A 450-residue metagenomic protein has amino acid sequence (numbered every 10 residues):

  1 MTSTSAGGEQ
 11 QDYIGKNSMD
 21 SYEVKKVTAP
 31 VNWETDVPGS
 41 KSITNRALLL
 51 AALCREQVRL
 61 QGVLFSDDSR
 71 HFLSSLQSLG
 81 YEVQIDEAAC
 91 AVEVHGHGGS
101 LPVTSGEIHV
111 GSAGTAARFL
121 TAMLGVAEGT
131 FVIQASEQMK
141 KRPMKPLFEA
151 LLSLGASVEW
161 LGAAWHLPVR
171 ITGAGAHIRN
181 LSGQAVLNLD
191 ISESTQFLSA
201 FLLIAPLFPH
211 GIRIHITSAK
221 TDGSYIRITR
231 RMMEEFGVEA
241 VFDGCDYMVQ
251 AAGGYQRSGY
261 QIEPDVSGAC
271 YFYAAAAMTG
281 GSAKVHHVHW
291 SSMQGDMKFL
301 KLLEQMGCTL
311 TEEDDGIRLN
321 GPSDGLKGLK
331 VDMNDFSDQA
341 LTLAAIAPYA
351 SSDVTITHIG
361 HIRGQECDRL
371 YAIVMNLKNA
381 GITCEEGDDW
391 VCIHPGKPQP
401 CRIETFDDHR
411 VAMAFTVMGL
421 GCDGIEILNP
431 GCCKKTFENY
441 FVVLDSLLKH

Functional and structural regions predicted by a protein language model:
M1-E9: Ser/Thr/Pro/Gly-rich low-complexity, intrinsically disordered segments
D12-H450: Structural preference for solvent-exposed beta-strand-turn elements and adjacent flexible terminal/loop segments within
